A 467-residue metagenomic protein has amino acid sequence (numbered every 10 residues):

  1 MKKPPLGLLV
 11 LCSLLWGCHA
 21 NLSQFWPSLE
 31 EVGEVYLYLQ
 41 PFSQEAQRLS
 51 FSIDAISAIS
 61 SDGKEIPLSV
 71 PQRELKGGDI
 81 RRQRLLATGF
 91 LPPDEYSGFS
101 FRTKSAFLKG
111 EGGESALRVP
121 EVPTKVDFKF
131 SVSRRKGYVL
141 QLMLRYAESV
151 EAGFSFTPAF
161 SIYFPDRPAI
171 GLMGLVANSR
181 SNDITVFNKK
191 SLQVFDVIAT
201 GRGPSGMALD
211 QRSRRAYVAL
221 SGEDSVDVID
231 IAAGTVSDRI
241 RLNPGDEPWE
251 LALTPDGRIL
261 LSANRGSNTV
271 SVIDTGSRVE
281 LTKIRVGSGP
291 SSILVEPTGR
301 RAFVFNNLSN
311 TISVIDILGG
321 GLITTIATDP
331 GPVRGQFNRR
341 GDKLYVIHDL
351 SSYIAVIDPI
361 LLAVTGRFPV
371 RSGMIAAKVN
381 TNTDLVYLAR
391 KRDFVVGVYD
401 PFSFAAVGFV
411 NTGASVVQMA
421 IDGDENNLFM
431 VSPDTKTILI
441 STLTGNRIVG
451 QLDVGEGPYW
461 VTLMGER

Functional and structural regions predicted by a protein language model:
M1-L6: Bacterial N-terminal signal peptides that target proteins for export
G7-L15: Bacterial N-terminal signal peptides
H19-V197, R202-M207, A219, D224: A short, solvent-exposed, low-complexity linear motif enriched for acidic/polar residues with Pro/Gly/Ser/Thr
S105, R134-R467: Predominantly soluble domains enriched in secretory-pathway, periplasmic, or organellar proteins
